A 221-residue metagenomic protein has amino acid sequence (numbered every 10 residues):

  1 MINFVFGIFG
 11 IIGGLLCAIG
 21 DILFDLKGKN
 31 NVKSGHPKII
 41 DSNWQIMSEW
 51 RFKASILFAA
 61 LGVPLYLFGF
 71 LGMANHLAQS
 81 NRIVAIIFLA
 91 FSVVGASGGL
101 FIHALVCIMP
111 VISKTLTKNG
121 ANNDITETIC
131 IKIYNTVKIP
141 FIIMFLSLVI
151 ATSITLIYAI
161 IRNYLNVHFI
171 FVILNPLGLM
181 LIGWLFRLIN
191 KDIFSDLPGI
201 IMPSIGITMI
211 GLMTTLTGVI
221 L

Functional and structural regions predicted by a protein language model:
M1-L221: Hydrophobic, aromatic-enriched alpha-helical segments typical of multi-pass transmembrane helices
